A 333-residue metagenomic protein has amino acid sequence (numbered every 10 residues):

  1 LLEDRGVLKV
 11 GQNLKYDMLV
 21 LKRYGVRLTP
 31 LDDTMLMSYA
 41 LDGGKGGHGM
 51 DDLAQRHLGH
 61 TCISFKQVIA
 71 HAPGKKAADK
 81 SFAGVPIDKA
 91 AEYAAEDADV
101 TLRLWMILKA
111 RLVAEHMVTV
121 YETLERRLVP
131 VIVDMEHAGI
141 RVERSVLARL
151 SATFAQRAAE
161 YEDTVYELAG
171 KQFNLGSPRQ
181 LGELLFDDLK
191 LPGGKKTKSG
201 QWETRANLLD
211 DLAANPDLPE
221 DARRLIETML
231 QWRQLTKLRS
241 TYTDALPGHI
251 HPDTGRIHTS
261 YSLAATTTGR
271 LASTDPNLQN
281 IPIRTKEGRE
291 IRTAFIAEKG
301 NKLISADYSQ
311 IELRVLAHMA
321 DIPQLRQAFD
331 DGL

Functional and structural regions predicted by a protein language model:
L1-H57, G139, A155, R284 (+1 more regions): Conserved RNase H-like, two-metal-ion catalytic cores of nucleic-acid enzymes
L2, F295-I296: Solvent-exposed alpha-helices and their adjacent loops that cap or buttress functional pockets in soluble metabolic
L8, K302-L303: Structural motif
L14, R27-T29, K45, L53 (+6 more regions): Conserved "right-hand" nucleotidyltransferase catalytic core of DNA-directed polymerases
Y39-G43, T61-C62, E290-T293, L333: Short C-terminal domain-edge/linker segments immediately following a structured domain
L41, H249, L325-F329: Short, contiguous acidic/charged loop-to-helix segments that flank catalytic cores in large enzymes
D51, S305, E312-L333: Metal-dependent catalytic core segments for phosphate chemistry
